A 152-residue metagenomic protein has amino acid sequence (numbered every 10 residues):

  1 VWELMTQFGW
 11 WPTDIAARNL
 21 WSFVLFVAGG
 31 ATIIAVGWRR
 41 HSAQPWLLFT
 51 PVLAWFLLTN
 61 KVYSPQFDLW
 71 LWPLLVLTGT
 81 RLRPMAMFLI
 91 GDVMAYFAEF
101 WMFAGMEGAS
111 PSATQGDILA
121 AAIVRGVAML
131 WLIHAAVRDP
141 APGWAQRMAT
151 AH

Functional and structural regions predicted by a protein language model:
V1-A17: Juxtamembrane membrane-water interface segments that cap and precede transmembrane helices
L20-H152: Multi-pass membrane glycosyltransferase architecture that uses lipid-linked
